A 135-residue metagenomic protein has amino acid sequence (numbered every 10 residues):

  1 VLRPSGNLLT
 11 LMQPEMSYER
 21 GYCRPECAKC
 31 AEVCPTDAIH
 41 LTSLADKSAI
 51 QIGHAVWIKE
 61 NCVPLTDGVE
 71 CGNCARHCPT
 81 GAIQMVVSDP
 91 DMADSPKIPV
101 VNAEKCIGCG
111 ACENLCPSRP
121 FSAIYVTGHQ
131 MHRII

Functional and structural regions predicted by a protein language model:
V1-L9, C27-K47, G72-D94, A111-H129: Iron-sulfur cluster-binding cysteine motifs and their immediate structural context in ferredoxin-like electron-transfer
V1-R24, I52-G68: Sequence context of c-type cytochrome heme-c attachment sites
E15, H40, I58, N102 (+1 more regions): Residues in well-ordered beta-strands of folded domains
E104-I107: Sequence context surrounding c-type heme c attachment/ligation sites in exported
